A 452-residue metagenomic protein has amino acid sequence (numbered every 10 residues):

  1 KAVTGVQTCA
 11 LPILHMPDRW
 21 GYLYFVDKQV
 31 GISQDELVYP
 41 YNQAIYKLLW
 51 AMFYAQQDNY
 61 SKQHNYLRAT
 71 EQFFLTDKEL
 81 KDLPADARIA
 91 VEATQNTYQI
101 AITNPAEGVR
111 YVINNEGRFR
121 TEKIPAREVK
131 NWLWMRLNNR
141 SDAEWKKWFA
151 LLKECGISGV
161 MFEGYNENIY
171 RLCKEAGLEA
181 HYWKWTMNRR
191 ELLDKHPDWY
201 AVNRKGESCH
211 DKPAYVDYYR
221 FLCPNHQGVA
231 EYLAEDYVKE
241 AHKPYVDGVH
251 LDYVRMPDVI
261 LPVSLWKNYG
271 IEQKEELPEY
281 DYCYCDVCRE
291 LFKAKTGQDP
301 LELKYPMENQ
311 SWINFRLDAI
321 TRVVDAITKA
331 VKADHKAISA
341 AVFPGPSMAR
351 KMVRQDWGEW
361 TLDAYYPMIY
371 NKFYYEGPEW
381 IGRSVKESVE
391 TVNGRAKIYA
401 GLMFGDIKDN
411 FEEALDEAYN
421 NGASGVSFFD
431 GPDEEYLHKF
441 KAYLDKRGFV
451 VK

Functional and structural regions predicted by a protein language model:
K1-C9: Single conserved hydrophobic/aromatic residue that forms the stacking wall/gate of nucleotide- or nucleobase-binding
R19-Y24, L362, Y366-W380, S384-S388 (+1 more regions): Substrate-binding cleft of secreted/luminal carbohydrate-active enzymes
Q29-D82, D86-A87: Conserved hydrophobic/amphipathic alpha-helical signal-anchor segments
P125-W148, L152, A340-V342, F404-G405: Boundary/entry segment of secreted carbohydrate-active catalytic domains
N139-I169, K243-G248, E359-Y365, A418-V426: Catalytic domains of carbohydrate-active enzymes, especially glycoside hydrolases
H181, H250-P257, Y282-Y284, L291-K351 (+1 more regions): Aromatic-lined carbohydrate-recognition surfaces of secreted/lumenal glycan-active proteins
H181-P244: Active-site-adjacent "subsite" loops/lids of carbohydrate-active enzymes
N188-A214, V254-L301: Aromatic- and acidic-residue-enriched segments that line the glycan-binding/catalytic groove of carbohydrate-active
